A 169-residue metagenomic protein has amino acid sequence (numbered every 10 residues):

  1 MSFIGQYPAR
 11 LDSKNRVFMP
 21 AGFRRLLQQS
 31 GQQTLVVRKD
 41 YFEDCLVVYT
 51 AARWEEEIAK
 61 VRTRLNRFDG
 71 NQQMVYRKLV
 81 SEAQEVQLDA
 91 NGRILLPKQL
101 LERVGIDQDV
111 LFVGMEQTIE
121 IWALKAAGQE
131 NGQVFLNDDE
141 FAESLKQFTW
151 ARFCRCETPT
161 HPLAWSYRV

Functional and structural regions predicted by a protein language model:
I4-V17, A21-C45, A51-A52: A positional/architectural concept
N15-M19, V48, G92-L96, I119-I121: Short, structured motif recognition centered on aromatic/hydrophobic residues
Q28-T34, D40, E102-I119: Extended intrinsically disordered, low-complexity coil regions enriched in Ser, Thr, Gly, Ala and often Pro
A51-E85: Helix-adjacent hinge/juxtasegments
Q84-D107: Beta-rich strand-turn-strand
C154-C156: Cysteine-centered motifs
